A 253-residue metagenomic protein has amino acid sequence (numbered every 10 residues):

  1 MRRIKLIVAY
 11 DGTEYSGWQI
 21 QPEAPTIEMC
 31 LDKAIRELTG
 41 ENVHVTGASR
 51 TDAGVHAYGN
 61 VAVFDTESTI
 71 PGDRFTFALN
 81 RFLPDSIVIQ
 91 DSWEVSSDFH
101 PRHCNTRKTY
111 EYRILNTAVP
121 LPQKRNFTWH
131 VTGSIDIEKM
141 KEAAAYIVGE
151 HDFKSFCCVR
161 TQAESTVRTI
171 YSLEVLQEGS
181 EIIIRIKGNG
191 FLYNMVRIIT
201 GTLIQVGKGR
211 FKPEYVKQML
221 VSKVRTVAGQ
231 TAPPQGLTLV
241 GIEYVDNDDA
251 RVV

Functional and structural regions predicted by a protein language model:
M1-V253: Structured-RNA-binding interfaces characteristic of tRNA pseudouridine synthases
